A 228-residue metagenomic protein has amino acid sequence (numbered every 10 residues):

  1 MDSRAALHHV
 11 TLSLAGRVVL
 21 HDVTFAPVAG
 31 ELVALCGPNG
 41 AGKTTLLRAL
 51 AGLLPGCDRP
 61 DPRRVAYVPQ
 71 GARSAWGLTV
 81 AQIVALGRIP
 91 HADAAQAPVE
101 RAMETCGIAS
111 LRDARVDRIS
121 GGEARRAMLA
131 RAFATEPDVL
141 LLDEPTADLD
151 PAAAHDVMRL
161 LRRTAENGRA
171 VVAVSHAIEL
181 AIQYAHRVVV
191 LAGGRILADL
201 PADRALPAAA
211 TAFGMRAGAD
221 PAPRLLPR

Functional and structural regions predicted by a protein language model:
C36-P38: The feature captures the beta-strand-to-loop junction immediately N-terminal to the Walker
A51: Helix-to-loop junction immediately C-terminal to a conserved catalytic motif
Q96-L111: Conserved ABC ATPase "signature" region
R115-I119, E123: Conserved ABC ATPase signature
A132-F133: ABC ATPase C-loop
L140-D143: Catalytic Walker B motif of ABC-type/P-loop ATPase nucleotide-binding domains
S175-H176: H-loop/switch region of ABC-family ATPase nucleotide-binding domains
A210-R228: ABC ATPase nucleotide-binding domains
